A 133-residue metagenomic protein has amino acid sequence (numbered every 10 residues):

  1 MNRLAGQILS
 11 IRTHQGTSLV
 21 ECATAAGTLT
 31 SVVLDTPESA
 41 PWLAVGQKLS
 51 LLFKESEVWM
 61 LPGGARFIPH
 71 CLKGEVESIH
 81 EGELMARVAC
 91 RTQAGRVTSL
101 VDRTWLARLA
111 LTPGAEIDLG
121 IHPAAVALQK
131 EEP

Functional and structural regions predicted by a protein language model:
N2-A5, S10, T28-L29, T36-S78 (+1 more regions): Glycine/charge-rich catalytic "coupling/switch" loops of P-loop NTPases
I11-T17, I79-M85: Short, conserved beta-turn/loop elements at beta-strand boundaries and strand-helix junctions
Q15, T24-A26, F53, E83 (+2 more regions): A generic beta-sheet turn/junction motif
L19-A25, V32-V33, R87-Q93, L100: Short, acidic/hydrophobic/Gly-rich beta-strand patch recurrent on exposed beta strands that often constitutes part
G82-V97, T112-A115: Glycine- and charge-enriched low-complexity intrinsically disordered segments
